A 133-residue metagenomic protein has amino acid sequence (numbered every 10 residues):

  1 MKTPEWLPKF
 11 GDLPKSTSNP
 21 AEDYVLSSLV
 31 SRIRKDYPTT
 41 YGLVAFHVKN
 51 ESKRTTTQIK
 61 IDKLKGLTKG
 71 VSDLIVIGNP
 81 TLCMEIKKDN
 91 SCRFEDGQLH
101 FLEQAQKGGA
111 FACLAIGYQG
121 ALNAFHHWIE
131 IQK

Functional and structural regions predicted by a protein language model:
M1-K133: Catalytic phosphate/metal-binding cores of nucleic-acid and nucleotide-processing enzymes, i.e., regions that mediate
